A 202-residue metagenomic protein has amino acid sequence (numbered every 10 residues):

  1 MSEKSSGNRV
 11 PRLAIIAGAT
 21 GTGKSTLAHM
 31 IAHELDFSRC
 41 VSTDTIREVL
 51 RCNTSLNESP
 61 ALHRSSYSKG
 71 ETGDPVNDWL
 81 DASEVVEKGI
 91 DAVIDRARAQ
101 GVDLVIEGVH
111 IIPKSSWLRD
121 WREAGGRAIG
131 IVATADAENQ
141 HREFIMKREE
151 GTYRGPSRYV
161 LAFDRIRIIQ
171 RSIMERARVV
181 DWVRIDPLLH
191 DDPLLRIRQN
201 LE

Functional and structural regions predicted by a protein language model:
M1-L13: Extreme N-terminal, non-catalytic leader segments that precede Walker-type/kinase nucleotide-binding cores
A14-H33: Glycine-rich phosphate-binding P-loop
A32-T43: Post-Walker A helix-loop "phosphate-sensing" segment adjacent to the P-loop in P-loop NTPases
S38, Q100-I106, R127-I129: Loop/turn-to-beta-strand initiation segments
R39-C40, R51-V102: Conserved nucleotide-sensing/catalytic segment adjacent to the nucleotide-binding pocket in NTP-handling enzymes
L56-L62, R122-G125, R148-E149: Short, hinge-like loop/turn segments at secondary-structure boundaries
G125-R171: A glycine- and Lys/Arg-enriched "phosphate-lid" helix/loop adjacent to the NTP-binding pocket of small-molecule kinases
R171-E202: NTP-dependent small-molecule kinase module
